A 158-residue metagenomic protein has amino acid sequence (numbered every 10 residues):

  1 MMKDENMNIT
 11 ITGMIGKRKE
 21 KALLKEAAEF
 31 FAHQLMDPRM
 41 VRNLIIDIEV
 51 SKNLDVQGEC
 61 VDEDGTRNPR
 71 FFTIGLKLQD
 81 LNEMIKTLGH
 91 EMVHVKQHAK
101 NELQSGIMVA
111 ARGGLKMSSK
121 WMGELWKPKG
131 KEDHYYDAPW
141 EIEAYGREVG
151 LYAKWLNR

Functional and structural regions predicted by a protein language model:
K3-M14: Acidic/histidine-rich, surface-exposed loop or edge segments in extracytoplasmic proteins
N8, L44-N53: Propeptide-to-catalytic entry region of secreted or membrane-anchored zinc metalloproteases
K19-R42: Zn2+-dependent metallopeptidase catalytic core
F30-F31, L35, K96, E141 (+2 more regions): Short alpha-helical scaffold segments that flank and stabilize functional sites
M40-R42, G106-R158: Metalloprotease/metallohydrolase-associated module, dominated by Zn2+-dependent proteases
E49-E83, V95-A99, L103: Active-site scaffold of zinc-dependent metalloenzymes
E83-T87, P139: Amphipathic alpha-helical recognition patches that constitute DNA-binding helices
K86-A99, A144: Active-site recognition of the HExxH zinc-binding catalytic motif
